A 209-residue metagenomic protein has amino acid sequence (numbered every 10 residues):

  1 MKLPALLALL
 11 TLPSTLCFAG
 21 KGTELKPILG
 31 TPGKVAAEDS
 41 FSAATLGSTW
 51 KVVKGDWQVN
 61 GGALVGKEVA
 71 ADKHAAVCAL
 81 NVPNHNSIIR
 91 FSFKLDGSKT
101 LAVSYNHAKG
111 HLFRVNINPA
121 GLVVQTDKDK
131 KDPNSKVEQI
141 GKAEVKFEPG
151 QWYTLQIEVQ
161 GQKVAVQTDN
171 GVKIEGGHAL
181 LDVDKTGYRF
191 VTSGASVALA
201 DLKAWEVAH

Functional and structural regions predicted by a protein language model:
K21-K54: Extracellular carbohydrate-recognition regions
K21-L25, D182-H209: Ligand-recognition surfaces built from glycine- and aromatic
K26, A75-V82, G141-F147, H178 (+1 more regions): Beta-strand-rich interaction surfaces with strong enrichment in secreted/lumenal proteins
F41, I89-F91, G150-T168: Short tryptophan-centered beta-strand motifs in secreted/extracellular beta-sheet-rich domains of glycan-recognition
D56-H74: Short carbohydrate-recognition loop motifs
E68-K130: Secretory/extracellular carbohydrate-interaction modules and structurally similar beta-sandwich "look-alikes"
D132-T154: Short, aromatic/His-centered strand-loop micro-motif at the edge of beta-sheets
Q167-G187: Short, solvent-exposed beta-strand-to-loop segments that form ligand-recognition rims of beta-rich domains
